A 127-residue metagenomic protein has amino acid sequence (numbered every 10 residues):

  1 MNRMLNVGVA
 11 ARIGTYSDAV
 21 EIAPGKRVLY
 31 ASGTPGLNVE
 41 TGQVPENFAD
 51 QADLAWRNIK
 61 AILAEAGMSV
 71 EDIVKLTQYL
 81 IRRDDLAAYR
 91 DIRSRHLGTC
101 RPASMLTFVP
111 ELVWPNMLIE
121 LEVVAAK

Functional and structural regions predicted by a protein language model:
M1-V74, L80-K127: N-terminal presequence-like segments and the immediate start of the first folded domain
